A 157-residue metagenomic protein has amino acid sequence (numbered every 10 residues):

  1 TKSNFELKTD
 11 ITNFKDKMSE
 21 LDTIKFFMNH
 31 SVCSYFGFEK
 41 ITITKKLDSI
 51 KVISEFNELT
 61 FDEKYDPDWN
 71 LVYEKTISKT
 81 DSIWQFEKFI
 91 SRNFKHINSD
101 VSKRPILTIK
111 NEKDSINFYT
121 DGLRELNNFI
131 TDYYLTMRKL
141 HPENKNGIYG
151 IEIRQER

Functional and structural regions predicted by a protein language model:
T1-S31, K88-R157: Short, well-ordered, aromatic-rich surface patches in folded extracellular/luminal domains
I11-D100: Surface-exposed acidic loop/strand-edge motifs in secreted or periplasmic proteins that form small linear binding
